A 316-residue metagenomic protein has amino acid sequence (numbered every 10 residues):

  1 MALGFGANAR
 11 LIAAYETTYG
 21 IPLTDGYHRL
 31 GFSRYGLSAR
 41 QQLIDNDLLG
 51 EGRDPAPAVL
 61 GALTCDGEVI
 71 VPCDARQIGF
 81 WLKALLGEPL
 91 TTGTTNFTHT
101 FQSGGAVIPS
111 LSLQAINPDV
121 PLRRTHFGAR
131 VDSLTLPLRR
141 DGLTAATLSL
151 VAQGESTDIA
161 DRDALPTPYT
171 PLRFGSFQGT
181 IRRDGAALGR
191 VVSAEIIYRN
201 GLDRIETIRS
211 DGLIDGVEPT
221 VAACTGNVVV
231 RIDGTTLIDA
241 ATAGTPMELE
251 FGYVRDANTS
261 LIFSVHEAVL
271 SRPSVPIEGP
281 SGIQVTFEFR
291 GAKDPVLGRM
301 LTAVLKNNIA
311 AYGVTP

Functional and structural regions predicted by a protein language model:
M1-P316: Signature of extracytoplasmic/envelope-associated structural regions
